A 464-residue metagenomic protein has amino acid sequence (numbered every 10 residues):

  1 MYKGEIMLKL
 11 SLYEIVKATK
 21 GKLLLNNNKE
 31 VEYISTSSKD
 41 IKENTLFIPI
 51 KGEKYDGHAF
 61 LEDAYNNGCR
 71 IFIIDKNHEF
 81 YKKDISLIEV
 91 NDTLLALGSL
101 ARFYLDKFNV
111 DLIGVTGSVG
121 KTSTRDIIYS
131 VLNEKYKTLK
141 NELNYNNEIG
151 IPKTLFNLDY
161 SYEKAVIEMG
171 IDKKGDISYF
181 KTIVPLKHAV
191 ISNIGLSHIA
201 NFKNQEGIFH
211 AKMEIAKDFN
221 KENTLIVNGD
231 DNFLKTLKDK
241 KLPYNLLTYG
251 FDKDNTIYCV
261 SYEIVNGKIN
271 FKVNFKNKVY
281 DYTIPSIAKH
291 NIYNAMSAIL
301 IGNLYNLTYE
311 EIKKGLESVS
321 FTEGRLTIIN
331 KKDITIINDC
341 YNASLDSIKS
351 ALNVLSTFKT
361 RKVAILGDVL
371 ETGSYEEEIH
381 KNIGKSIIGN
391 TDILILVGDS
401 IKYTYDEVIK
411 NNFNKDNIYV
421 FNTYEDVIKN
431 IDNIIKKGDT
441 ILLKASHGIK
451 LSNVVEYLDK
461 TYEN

Functional and structural regions predicted by a protein language model:
Y2-L97, Y258-V260, I287, S356-T360 (+6 more regions): N-terminal leader/targeting and accessory segments in enzymes
Y13-A18, L95-G229, F233-Y244, G302 (+3 more regions): Phosphate-binding loop of NTP-binding sites
I15, T45, A64, L100 (+13 more regions): Residue-level signal for inorganic ion chemistry
L25-I34, L95-G98, N146-I149, M169-K174 (+5 more regions): Short gly/ser/thr-rich secondary-structure transition/capping motifs
H78-D84, V190-T335, T360-R361, K385-I393 (+1 more regions): Acidic, Mg2+-coordinating active-site environments of NTP-dependent enzymes
I208, A343-E407: AMP-binding/adenylate-forming catalytic core of the ANL superfamily
G438-E456: Peripheral docking tails and interdomain loops at the edges of cofactor- or intermediate-handling domains
